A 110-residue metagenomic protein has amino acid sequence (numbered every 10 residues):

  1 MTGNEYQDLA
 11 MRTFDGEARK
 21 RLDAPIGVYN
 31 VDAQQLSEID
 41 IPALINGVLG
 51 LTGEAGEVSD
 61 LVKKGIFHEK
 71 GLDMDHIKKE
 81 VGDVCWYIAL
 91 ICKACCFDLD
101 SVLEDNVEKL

Functional and structural regions predicted by a protein language model:
M1-L110: Flexible "arm" and connector segments at domain edges
